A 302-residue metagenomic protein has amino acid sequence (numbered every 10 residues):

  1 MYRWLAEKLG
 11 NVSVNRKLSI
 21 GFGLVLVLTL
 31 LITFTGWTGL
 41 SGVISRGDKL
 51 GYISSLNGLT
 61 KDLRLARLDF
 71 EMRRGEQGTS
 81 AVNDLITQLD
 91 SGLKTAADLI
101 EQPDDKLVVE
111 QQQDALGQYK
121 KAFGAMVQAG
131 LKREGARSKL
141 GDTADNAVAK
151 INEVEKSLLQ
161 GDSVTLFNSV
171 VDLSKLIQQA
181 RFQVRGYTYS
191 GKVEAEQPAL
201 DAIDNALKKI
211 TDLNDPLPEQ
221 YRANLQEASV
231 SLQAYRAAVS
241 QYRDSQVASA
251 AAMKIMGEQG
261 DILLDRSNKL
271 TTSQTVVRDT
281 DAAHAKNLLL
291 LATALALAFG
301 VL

Functional and structural regions predicted by a protein language model:
M1-R74, Y119-V127, T271, T275-L302: Hydrophobic membrane-targeting segments
I20-L24, T35, V164-D212, A237 (+1 more regions): Selective recognition of signaling/oligomerization transmembrane alpha-helices
W37-L68, E76, S80-N83, T87 (+6 more regions): Juxtamembrane membrane-water interface segments immediately C-terminal to a transmembrane helix
L56, T60-F70, V109-Q112, L116-M126 (+5 more regions): Short, structured motif recognition centered on aromatic/hydrophobic residues
T79-T87, K106-D114, E134-D142, F167 (+5 more regions): Short, charged, amphipathic alpha-helical segments
I86-A115, A129, V154-T165, S190 (+1 more regions): Short, solvent-exposed, charged loop/turn and helix-capping segments that join or cap alpha-helices on peripheral
D90, A97-K156, V230-K254: Hydrophobic, ordered structural segments
G92, G135-V171, K209-T211, D215 (+2 more regions): Extracytoplasmic
